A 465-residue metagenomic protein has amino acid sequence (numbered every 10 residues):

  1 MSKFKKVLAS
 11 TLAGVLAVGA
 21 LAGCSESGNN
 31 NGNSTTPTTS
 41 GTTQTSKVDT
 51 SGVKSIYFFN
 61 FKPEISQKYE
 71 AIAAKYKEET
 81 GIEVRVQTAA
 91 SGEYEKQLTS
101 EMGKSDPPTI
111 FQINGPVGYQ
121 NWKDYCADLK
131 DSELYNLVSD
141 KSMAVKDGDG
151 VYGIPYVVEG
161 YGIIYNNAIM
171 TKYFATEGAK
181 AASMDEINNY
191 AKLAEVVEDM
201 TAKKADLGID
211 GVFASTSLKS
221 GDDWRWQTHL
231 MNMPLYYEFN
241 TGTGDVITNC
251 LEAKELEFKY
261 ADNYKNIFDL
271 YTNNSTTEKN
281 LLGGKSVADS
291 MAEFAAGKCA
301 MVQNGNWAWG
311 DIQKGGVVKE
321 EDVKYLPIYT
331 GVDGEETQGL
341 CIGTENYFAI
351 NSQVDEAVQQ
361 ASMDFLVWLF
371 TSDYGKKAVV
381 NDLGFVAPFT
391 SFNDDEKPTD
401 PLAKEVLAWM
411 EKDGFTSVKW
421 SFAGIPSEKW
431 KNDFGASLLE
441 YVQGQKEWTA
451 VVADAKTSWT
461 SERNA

Functional and structural regions predicted by a protein language model:
F4-S10, A22-G118, D131-L134, A357 (+3 more regions): Conserved N-terminal structural module of periplasmic/extracytoplasmic solute-binding proteins
T45-V48, N114-T171, D322-I328, T399: Hinge/lid segment of periplasmic solute-binding proteins
E79, E83, K104, G315-G384: Extracytoplasmic/periplasmic substrate-recognition and gating elements
T88-Q97, N188-K192, L281-A296: Short helix-initiation/N-cap motifs at beta->coil->alpha
W122-D124, M143-S183, A194, T216-N249 (+2 more regions): Periplasmic solute-binding protein
V197-E198, T241-G284: Glycine-centered hinge/linker elements that transmit conformational signals in sensory and ligand-binding systems
I342, F385-F392, K404-R463: C-terminal capping/gating helix-and-loop segments adjacent to ligand/active sites or protein-protein/ligand interfaces
